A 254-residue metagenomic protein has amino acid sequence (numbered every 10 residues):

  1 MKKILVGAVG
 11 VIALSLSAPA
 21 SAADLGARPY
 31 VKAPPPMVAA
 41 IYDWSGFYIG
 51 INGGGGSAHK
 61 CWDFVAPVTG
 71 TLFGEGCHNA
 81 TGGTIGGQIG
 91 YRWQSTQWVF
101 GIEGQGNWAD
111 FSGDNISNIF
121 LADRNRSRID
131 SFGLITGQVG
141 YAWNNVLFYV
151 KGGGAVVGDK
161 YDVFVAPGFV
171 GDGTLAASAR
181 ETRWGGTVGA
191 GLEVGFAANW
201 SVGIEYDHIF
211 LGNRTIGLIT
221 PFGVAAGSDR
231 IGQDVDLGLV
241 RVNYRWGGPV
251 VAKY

Functional and structural regions predicted by a protein language model:
K2-Y254: Gram-negative outer-membrane beta-barrel domains
